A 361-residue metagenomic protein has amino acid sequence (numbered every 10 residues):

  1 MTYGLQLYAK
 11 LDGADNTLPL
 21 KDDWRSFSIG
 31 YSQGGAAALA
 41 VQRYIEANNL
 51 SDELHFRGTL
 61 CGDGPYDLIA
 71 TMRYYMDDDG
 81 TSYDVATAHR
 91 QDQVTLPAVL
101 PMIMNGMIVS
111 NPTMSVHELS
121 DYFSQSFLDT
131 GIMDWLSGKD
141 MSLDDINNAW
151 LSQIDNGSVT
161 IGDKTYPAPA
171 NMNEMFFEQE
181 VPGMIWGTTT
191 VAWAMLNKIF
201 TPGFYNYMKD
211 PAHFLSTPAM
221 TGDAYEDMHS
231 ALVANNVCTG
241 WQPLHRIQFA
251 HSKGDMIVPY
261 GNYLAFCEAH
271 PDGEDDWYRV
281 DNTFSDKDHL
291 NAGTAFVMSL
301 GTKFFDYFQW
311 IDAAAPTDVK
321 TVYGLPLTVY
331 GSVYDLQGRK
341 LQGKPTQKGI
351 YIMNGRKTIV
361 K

Functional and structural regions predicted by a protein language model:
M1-N16: Alpha/beta-hydrolase active-site loop
V41, H245-R246, V258-H270: Short alpha-helix in the alpha/beta-hydrolase fold that links the catalytic acid
P65-G240: Accessory cap/linker subdomain of secreted extracellular hydrolases
L68, K253-V258: Acidic catalytic loop of the alpha/beta-hydrolase fold
R73, H229-A231, L264, P271-A315: C-terminal catalytic histidine-bearing segment of alpha/beta-hydrolase fold enzymes
P243, Q248-D255: Short beta-strand/loop motif that positions the catalytic acidic residue of the alpha/beta-hydrolase fold
A313-Q337: Residue-level detector of functionally pivotal "anchor" positions at catalytic/ligand-binding pockets or at interdomain
I350-K361: C-terminal tail/sorting-segment detector
